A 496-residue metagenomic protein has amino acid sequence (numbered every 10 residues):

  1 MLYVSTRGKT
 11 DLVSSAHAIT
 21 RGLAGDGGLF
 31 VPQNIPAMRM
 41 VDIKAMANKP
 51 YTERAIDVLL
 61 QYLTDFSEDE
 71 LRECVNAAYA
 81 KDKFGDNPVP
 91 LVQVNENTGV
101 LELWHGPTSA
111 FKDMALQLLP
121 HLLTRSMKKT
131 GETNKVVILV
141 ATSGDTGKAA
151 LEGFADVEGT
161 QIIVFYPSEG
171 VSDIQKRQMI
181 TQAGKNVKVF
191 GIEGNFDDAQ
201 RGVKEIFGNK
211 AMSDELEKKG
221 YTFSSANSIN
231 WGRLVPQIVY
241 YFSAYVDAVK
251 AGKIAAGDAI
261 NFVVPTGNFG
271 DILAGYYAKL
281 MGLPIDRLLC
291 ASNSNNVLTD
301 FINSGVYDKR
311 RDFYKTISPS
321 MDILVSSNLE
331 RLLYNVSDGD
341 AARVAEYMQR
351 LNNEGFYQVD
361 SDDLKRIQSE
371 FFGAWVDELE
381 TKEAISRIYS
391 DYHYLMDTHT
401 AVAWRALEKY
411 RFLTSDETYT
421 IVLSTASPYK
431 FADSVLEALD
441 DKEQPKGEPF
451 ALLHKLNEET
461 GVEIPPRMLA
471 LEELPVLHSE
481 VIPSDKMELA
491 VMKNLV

Functional and structural regions predicted by a protein language model:
M1-V496: PLP-dependent amino-acid enzyme catalytic core
